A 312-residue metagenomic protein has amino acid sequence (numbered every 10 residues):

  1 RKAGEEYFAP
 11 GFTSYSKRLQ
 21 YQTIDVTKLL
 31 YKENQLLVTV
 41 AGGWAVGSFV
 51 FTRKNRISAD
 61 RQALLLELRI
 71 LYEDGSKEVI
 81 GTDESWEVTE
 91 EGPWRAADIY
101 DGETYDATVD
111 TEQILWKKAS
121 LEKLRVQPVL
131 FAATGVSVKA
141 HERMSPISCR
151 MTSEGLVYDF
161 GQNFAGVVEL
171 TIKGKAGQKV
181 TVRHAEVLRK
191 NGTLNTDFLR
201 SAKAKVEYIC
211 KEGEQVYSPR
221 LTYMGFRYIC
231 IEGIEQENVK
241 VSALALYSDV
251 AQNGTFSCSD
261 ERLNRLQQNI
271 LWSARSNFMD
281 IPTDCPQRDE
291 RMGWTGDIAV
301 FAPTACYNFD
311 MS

Functional and structural regions predicted by a protein language model:
R1-E33, L37-R288, G296-D297: Extracellular/oxidizing-compartment recognition motifs
V300-M311: Well-ordered alpha-helical scaffold segments within catalytic/enzyme domains
